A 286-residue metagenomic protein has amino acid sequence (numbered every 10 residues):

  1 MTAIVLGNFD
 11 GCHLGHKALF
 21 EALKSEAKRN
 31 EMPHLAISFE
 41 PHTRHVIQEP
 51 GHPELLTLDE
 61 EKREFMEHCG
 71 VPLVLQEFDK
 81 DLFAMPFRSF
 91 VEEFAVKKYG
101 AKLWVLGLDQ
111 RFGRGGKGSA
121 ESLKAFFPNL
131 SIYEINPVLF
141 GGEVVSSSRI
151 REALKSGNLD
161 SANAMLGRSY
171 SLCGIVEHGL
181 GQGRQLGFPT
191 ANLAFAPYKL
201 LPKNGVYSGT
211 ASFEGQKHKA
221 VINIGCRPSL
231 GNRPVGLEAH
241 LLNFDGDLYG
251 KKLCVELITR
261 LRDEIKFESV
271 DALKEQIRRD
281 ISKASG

Functional and structural regions predicted by a protein language model:
M1-E54, L58: N-terminal catalytic cores of NTP/NDP-binding nucleotidyl/phosphoryl-transfer enzymes
K17, K24-S25, G167, I277-S282: Solvent-exposed alpha-helix faces
E31-L35, P72, K102, S131: Residues at the starts of beta-strands that form the adenosine-phosphate
I37-P41, V71-D81, N136: A conserved beta-strand->alpha-helix junction
P53-K62, F83-V91: Glycine-rich, highly charged phosphate/nucleotide-binding loops
E64-C69: ATP-dependent adenylation/nucleotidyltransferase module used to activate substrates
A84-T190, S212, E268-A272: Classical nucleotidyltransferase
G179-G286: Phosphate/ribose-recognition catalytic cores of enzymes acting on nucleotide-derived substrates
